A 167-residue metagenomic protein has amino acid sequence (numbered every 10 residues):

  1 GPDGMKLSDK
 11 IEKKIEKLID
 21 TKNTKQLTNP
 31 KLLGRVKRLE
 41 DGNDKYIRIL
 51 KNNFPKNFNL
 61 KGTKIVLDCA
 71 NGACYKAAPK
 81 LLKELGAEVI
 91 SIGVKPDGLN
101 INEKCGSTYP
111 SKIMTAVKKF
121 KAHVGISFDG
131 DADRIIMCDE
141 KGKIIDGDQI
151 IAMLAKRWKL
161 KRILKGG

Functional and structural regions predicted by a protein language model:
G1-D9, K13-L18, K61, K112-G167: Replace "Mg2+/Mn2+-dependent" with "divalent metal-dependent
G1-F120: Gly/Ser/Thr-enriched, mixed-charge loops and adjacent short helices that form phosphate/oxyanion-binding elements
